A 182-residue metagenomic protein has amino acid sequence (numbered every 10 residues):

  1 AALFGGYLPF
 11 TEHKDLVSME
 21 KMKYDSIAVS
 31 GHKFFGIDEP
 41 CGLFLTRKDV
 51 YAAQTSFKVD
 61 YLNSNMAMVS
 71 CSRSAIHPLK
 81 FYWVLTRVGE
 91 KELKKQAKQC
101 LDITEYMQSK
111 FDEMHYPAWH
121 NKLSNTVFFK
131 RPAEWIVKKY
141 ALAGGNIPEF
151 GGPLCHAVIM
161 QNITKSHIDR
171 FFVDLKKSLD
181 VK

Functional and structural regions predicted by a protein language model:
A1-T55, K182: Conserved PLP-enzyme active-site core in the AAT-like
A2-F4, G31-F35, C41-G42, K48-Y51 (+6 more regions): Short, glycine-/Ser/Thr-/acidic-enriched flexible segments
Y24-S26, D38-C41, I76-K80, K122-T126 (+1 more regions): Active-site lining segments that contact anionic ligands and/or coordinate catalytic metals
I37, M66-V84: PLP-dependent aminotransferase class I/II
F57-C71, E90-K182: Conserved C-terminal alpha-helix-loop-beta "cap" of PLP-dependent enzymes that closes/shapes the active-site mouth
L79-K95: Amphipathic alpha-helix from the class-I
